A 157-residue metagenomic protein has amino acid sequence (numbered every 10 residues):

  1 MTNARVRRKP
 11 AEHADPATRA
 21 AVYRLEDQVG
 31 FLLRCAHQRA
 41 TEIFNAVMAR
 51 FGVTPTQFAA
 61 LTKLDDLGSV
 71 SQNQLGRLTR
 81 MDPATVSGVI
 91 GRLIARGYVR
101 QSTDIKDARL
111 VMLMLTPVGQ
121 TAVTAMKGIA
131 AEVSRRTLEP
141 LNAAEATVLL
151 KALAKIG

Functional and structural regions predicted by a protein language model:
M1-L25, D104: N-terminal intrinsically disordered/low-complexity leader segments
V6, A11, T41, S69 (+2 more regions): Charged, amphipathic alpha-helical coiled-coil/dimerization segments
A14, T18-R19, V29, L75 (+2 more regions): Hydrophobic alpha-helical segments with strong N-terminal bias
A20, A49-V53, R135, E139-L141: Short helix-loop hinge/linker segments at domain boundaries
A21-V29, R100, V118: Short amphipathic alpha-helical segments at helix-loop
V22-R24, F31-R34, Q38, E42-T85 (+2 more regions): N-terminal helix-turn-helix DNA-binding core of bacterial DNA-binding proteins
V29-L32, A36, A122, M126: Amphipathic alpha-helix face/heptad-repeat signature
